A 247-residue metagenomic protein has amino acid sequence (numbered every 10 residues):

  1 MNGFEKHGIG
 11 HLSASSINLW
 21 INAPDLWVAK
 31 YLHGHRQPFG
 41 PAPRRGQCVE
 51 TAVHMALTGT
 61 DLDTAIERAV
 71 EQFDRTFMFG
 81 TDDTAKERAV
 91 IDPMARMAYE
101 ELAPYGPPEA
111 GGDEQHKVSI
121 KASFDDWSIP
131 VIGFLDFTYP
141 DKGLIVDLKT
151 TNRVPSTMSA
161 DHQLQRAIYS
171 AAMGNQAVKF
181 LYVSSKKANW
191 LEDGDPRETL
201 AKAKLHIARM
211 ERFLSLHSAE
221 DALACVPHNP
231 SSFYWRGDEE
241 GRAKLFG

Functional and structural regions predicted by a protein language model:
M1-F134, G247: Metal-dependent nuclease catalytic cores that hydrolyze phosphodiester bonds in DNA/RNA, characterized by
L12, W127, M158, M173-G247: Metal-dependent nuclease catalytic regions and adjoining charged, substrate-binding loops involved in nucleic-acid end
D25, G143, V183-K186: Short connector loops/turns at beta-strand edges and beta->alpha or beta->beta junctions
Y31, D147-T150, Y182: Residue-level recognition of conserved beta-strand positions in structured domain cores
H35, N152-V154, K186: Short, surface-exposed beta-strand-loop junctions and turns on beta-sheet-rich folds
R44, C48, D161-L164, K202-L205: Generic recognition of stable, solvent-exposed alpha-helical segments in well-folded globular domains
K121-I168, A172: Non-catalytic protein-protein interaction segments used by genome-maintenance enzymes to assemble and couple activities
